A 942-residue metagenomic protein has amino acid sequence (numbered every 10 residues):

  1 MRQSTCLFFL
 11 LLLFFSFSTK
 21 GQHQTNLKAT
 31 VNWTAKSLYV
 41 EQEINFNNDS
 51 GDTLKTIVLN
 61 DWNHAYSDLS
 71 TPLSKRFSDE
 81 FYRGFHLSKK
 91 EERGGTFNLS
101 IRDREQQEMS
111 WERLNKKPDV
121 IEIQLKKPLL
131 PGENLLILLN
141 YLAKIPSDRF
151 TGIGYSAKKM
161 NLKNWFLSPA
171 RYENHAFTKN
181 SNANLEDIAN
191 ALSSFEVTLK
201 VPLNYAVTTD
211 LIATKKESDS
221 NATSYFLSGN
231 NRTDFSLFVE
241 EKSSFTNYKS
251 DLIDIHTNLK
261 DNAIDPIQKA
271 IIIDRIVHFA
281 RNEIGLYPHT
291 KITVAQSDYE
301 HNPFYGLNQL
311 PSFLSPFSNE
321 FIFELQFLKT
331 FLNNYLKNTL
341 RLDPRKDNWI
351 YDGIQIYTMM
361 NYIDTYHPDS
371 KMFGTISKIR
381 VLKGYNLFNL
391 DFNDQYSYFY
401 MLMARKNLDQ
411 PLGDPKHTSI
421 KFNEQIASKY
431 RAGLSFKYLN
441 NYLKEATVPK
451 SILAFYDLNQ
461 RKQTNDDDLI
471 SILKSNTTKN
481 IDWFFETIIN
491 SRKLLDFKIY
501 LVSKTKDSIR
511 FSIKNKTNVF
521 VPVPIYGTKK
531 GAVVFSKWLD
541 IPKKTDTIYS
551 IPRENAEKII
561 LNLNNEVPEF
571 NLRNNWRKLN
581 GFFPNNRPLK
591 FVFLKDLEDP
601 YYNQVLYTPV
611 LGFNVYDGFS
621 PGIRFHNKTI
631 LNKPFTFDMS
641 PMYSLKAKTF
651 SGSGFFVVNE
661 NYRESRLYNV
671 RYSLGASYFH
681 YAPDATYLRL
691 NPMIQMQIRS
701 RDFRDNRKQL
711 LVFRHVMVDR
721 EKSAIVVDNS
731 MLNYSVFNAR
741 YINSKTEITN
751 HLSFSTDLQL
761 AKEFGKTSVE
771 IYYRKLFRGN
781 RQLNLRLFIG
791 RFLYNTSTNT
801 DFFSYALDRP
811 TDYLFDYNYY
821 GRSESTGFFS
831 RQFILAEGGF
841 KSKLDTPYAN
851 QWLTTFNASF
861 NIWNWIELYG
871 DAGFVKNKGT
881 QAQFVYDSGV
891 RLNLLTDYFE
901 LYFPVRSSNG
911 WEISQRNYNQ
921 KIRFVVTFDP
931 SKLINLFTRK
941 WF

Functional and structural regions predicted by a protein language model:
F81-S100, E112-R113, I137-S236: Extended, low-hydrophobicity, Ser/Thr/Pro/Gly-biased non-transmembrane segments
V197, F245-I350, I354-I363, I420 (+1 more regions): Juxtacatalytic substrate-recognition/specificity segment
T208, K291-I292, T447-V448, I481-D482 (+2 more regions): Beta-strand-rich binding/interaction modules
D352-L434, Q460: Acidic/His/Gly-enriched intrinsically disordered linker/tail segments that often contain short helix/coil "MoRF-like"
D414-K504: Amphipathic alpha-helical substructures
V521-V523, G531, L539-I541, T547-I551 (+4 more regions): Outer-membrane beta-barrel initiation region
R671-G675, H680-A682, Q695, F737-N861 (+1 more regions): C-terminal outer-membrane beta-barrel translocator/porin domains of Gram-negative envelope proteins and their
L892-D897, N919-F942: Outer-membrane beta-barrel "beta-signal"
